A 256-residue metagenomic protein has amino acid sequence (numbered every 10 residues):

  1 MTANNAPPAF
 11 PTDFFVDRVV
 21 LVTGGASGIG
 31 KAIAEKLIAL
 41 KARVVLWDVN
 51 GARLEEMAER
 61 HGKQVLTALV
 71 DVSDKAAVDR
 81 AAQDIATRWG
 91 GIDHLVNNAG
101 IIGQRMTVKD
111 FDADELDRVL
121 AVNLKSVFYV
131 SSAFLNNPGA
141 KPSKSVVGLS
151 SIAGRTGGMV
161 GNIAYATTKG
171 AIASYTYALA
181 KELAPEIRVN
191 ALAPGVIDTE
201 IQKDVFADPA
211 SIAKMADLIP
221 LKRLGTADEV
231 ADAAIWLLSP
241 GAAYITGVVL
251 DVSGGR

Functional and structural regions predicted by a protein language model:
T2-P11, I102-R105, I235, T246-R256: Short C-terminal tail/terminal secondary-structure segment of NAD(P)H-dependent dehydrogenase/reductase domains
F14, R223-V252: C-terminal substrate-recognition "lid" of short-chain dehydrogenase/reductases
M106-V108, D112-L120, M215: Substrate-binding pocket helix/loop in short-chain dehydrogenase/reductase
S131, T168, T176: Active-site helix of classical SDR
N136, Y177-P185, A243: Alpha-helical segment proximal to the catalytic Tyr-Lys
S143, A184-R188, I245-G247: Short, small/polar-rich loop/turn modules that mediate ligand/substrate recognition or access, typified
S151: Residue(s) in the substrate-gating loop at a strand-loop-helix junction that position the organic substrate next
